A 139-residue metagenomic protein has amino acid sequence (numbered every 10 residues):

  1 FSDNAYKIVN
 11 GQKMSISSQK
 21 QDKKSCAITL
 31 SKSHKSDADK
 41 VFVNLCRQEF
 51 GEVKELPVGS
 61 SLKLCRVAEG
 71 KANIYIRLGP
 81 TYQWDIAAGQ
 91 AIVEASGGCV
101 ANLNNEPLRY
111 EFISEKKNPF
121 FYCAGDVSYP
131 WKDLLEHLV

Functional and structural regions predicted by a protein language model:
F1-N10: DPxDG-like acidic metal-binding loop motif
S2-D3, Q19-K24, S114: A short, sequence-level motif marking secondary-structure junctions
D3-N4, S25-C26, P119-F121: Small-molecule pocket liners
V9, L30-K32, F112, A124-G125: Pocket-edge structural micro-motifs
Q12, K35, L62, P107: Residue-level detector of flexible, active-site-proximal loop/helix-junction positions within diverse enzyme catalytic
M14, S18-D39, V43-L45, E49-V58: Short loop->beta-strand "edge-of-pocket" segments that line small-molecule binding or catalytic clefts across diverse
S17-S18, V41-E49, K63-V139: Oxyanion/phosphate-interacting regions
